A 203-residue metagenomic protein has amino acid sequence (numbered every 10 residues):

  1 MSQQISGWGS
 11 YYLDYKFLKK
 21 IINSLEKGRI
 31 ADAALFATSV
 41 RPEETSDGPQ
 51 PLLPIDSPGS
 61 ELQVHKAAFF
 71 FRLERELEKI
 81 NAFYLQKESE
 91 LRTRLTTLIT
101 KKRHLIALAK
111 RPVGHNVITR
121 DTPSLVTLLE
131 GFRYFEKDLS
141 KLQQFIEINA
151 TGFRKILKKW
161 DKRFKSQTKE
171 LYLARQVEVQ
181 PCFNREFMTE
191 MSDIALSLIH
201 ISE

Functional and structural regions predicted by a protein language model:
M1-F164, E170, P181, S192: Phospho-regulated, Ser/Thr/Pro-rich intrinsically disordered or coiled-coil terminal scaffolds of eukaryotic
I199-E203: Conserved small/polar residues in nucleotide/adenosyl-binding loops
